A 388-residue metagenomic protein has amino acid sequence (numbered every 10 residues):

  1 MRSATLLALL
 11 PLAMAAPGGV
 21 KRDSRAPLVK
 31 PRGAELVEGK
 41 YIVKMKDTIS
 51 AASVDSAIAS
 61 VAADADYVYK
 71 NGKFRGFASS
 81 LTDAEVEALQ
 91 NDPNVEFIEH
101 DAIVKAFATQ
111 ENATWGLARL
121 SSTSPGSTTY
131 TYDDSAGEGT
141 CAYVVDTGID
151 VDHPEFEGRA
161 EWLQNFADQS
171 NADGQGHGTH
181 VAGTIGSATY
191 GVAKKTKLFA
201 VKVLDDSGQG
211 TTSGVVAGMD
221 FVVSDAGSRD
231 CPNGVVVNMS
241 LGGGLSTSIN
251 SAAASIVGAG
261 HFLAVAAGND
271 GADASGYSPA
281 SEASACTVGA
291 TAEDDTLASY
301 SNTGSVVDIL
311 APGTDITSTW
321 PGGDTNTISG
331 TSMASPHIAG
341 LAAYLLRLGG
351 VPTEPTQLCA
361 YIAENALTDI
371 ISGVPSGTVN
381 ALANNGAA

Functional and structural regions predicted by a protein language model:
M1-V20: Fungal secretory targeting signals
G19-E38, D47-G116: Autoinhibitory propeptides
D23-E35, Y69, S80-E87, T109-V144 (+3 more regions): N-terminal domain-start motif of subtilase-like serine proteases
Y41-K44, A78, F97-E99, C141-V145 (+10 more regions): Structural recognition of the beta-strand scaffold that forms the well-ordered cores of secreted hydrolase catalytic
H100, R229-P321, A360-A366: Catalytic-core segments of hydrolase enzymes
Q110-A113, S127-S135, A172-G174, V265-V307 (+3 more regions): Active-site-adjacent substrate-recognition loops and nearby beta-strands within hydrolase catalytic domains
Y130-W162, Q169-G214, D230-V236, S275 (+4 more regions): Subtilisin-like serine protease catalytic core
A182-G186, K194, F199-D206, D220 (+2 more regions): Hydrolase catalytic cores
